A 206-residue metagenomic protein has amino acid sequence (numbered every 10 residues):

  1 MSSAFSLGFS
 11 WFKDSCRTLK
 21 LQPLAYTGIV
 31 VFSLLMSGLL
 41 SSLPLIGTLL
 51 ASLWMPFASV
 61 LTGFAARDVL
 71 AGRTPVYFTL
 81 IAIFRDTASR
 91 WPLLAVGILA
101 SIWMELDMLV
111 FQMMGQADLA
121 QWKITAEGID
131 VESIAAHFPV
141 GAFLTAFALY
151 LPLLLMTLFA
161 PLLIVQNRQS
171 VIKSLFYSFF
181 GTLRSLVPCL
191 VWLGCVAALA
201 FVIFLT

Functional and structural regions predicted by a protein language model:
M1-T206: Hydrophobic alpha-helical membrane segments
